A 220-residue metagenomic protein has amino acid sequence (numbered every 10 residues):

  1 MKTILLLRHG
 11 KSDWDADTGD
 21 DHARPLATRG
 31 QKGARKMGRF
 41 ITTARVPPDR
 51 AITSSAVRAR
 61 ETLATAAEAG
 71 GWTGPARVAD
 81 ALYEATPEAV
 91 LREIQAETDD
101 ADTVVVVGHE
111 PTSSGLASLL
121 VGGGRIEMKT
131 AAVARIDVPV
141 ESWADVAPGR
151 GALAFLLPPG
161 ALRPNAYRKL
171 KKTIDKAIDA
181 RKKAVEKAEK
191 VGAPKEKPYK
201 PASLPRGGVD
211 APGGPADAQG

Functional and structural regions predicted by a protein language model:
M1-D80, A85, A89, R125-E127 (+5 more regions): Active-site-proximal alpha-helix that buttresses catalytic centers in soluble enzyme cores
I4, A101-V105, V133: Residue-level preference for the first positions of well-ordered beta-strands
K11, A56-R58, P111, V140 (+1 more regions): Short, glycine/serine-rich, charged loops/turns that create anion-binding and catalytic segments at active sites
A44-V46, E97-D102: Glycine-rich phosphate-binding loop signature in dinucleotide/nucleotide-binding domains
D102-S118: A glycine-rich beta-strand to alpha-helix segment that forms a phosphate/ribose-binding loop at ligand/cofactor sites
G124-P159: Domain-level recognition of soluble alpha/beta enzyme cores, biased toward histidine phosphatases/phosphomutases
D175-S203: Non-catalytic, charged low-complexity extensions flanking SF2 helicase motor domains
E196-G220: Long, low-complexity, intrinsically disordered segments
